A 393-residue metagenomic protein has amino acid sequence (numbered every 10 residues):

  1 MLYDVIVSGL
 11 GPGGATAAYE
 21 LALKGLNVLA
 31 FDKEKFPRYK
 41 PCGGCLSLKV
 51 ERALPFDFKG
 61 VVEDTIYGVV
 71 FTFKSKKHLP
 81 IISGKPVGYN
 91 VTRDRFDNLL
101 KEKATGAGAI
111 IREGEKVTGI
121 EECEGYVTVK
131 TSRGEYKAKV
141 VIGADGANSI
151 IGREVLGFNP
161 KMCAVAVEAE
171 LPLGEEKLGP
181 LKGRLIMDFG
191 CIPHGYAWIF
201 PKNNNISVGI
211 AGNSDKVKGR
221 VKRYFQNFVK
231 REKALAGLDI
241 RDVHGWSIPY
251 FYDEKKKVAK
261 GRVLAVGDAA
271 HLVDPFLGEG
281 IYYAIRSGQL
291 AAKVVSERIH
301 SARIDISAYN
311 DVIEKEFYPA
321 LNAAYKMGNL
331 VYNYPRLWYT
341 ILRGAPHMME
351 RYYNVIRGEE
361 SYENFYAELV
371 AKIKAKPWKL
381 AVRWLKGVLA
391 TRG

Functional and structural regions predicted by a protein language model:
M1-G11: Beta1/beta-strand and adjacent pyrophosphate-binding region of the FAD-binding site in flavoprotein oxidoreductases
L10, K103-L238, H271: Predominantly flavin-linked oxidoreductase catalytic cores and closely associated redox partners
G14-A15: N-terminal Rossmann-fold NAD(P) dinucleotide-binding loop
Y19-P41: Glycine-rich FAD pyrophosphate-binding loop
S47-L99: A conserved beta-strand/loop capping segment in the N-terminal third of enzymes that catalyze redox or closely related
V117-G119, K216-V294, H300: FAD/FMN-dependent oxidoreductases across multiple families
S296-G393: C-terminal helical "tail/cap" subdomain of flavin- and related membrane-associated enzymes
